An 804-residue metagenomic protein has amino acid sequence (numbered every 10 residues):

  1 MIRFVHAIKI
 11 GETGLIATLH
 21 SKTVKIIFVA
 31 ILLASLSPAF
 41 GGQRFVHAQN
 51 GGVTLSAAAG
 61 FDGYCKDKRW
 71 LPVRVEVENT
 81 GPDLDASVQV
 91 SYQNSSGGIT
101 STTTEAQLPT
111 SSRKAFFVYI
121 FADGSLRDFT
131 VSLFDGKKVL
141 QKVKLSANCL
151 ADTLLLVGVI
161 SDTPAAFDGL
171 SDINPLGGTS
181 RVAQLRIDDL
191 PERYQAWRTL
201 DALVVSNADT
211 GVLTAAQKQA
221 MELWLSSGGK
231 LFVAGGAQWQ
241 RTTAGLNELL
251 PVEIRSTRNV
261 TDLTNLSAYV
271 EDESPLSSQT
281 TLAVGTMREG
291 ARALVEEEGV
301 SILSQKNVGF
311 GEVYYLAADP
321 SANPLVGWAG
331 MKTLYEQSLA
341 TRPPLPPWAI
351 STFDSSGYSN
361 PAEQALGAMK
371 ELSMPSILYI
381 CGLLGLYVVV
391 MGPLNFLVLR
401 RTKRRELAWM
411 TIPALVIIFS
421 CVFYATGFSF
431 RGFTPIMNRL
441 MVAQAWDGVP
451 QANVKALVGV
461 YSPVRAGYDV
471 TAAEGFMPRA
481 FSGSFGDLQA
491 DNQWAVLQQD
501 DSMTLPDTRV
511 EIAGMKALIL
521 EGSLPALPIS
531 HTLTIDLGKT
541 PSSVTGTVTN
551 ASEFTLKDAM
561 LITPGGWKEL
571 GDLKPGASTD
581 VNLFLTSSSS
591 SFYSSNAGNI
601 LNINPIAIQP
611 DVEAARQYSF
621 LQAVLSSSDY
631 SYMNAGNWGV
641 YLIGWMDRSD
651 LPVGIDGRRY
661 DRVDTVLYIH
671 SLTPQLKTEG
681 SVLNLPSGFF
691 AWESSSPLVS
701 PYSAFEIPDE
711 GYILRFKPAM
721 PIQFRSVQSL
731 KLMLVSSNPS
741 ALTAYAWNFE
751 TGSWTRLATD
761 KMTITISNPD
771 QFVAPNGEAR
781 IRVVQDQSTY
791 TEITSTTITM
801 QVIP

Functional and structural regions predicted by a protein language model:
T104-Q107, S112, F116-S125, L583-T586 (+1 more regions): Short, hydrophobic beta-strand segments
E105-K114, D572-A577, R756-D760, F772-V773: Short proline/glycine- and polar residue-rich coil/turn motifs
L126-D209, A237, R241, A322 (+3 more regions): Aromatic-Pro/Gly-enriched surface loop or interdomain linker that acts as a lid/target-recognition segment
D168, G177-S180, Q195-A196, V205-E298 (+1 more regions): A glycine-rich, often tryptophan-bearing local segment used as a flexible ligand/cofactor-contacting loop or short
T199-L200, S226-V233, G285-V389, P393 (+1 more regions): A glycine-centered loop/beta-turn motif at secondary-structure junctions
Q364, M369-L372, A452-T743, N748: Accessory, solvent-exposed terminal regions and/or long lumenal/extracellular loops of proteins
G427-G448: Alpha-helical transmembrane signal-anchor/signal-peptide segments
T759-T791, M800: Cysteine-clustered segments with highest specificity for TGF-beta superfamily mature ligands
